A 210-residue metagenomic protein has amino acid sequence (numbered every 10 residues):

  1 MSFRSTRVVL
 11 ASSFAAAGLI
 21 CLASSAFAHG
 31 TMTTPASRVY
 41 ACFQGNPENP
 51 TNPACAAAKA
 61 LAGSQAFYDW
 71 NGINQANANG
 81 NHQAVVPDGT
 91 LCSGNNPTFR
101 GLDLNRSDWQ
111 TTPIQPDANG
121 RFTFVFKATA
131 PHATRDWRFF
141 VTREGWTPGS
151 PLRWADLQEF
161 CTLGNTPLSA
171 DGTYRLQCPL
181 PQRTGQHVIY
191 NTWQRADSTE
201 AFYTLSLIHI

Functional and structural regions predicted by a protein language model:
S2-A11: Bacterial N-terminal signal peptides that target proteins for export
A15-A16, A26: Cleavable N-terminal signal peptides
H29-H132, D136-F140, E144-P151: N-terminal "mature-chain" segments and other terminal, solvent-exposed stretches
L152-L176: Extracellular carbohydrate recognition and processing domains and analogous Trp-centered ligand-binding platforms
P179-R183: Short, surface-exposed loop/turn segments at beta-strand-coil junctions that are enriched for proline with nearby
Q186-D197: Internal, hydrophobic beta-strand segments that form the core of beta-sheet-rich folds
H209-I210: Conserved small/polar residues in nucleotide/adenosyl-binding loops
